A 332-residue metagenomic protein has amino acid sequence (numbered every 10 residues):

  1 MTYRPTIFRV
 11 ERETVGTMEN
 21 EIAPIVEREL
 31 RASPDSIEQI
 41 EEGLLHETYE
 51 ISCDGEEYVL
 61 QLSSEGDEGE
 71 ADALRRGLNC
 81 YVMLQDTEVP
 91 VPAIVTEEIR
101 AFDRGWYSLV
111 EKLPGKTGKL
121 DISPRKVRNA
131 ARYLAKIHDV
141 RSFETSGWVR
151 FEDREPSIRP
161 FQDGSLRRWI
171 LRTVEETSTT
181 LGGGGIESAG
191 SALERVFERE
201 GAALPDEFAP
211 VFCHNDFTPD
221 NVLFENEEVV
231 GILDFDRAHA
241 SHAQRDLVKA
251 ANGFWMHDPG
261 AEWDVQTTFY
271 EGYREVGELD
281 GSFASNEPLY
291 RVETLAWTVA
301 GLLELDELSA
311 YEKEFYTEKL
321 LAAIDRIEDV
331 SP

Functional and structural regions predicted by a protein language model:
I7-E11, T298-P332: ATP/Mg2+ or Mg2+-diphosphate-binding catalytic cores that bind nucleotide phosphates or diphosphates via glycine-rich
V15-S33, S142-N215, E328-S331: An alpha-helical support segment within catalytic cores of ATP-dependent transferases
V26-D35, D86-P90, G277: Short secondary-structure junctions
I40-R167, G182-G190: ATP-binding pocket architecture of kinase catalytic cores
L44-S52, L60, F197-R245: Active-site acidic catalytic loop and adjacent metal/ATP-binding pocket of ATP-dependent phosphoryl transfer enzymes
L109-L120, R172-E176, L295-Y311: A glycine-centered beta->alpha junction motif in the catalytic cores of kinase/phosphotransferase enzymes
R245-E278, R291-L308: Active-site activation/catalytic loop segments of kinase-like enzymes and analogous catalytic loops in related
S282-Y290: Alpha-helical scaffolds flanking conserved acidic
